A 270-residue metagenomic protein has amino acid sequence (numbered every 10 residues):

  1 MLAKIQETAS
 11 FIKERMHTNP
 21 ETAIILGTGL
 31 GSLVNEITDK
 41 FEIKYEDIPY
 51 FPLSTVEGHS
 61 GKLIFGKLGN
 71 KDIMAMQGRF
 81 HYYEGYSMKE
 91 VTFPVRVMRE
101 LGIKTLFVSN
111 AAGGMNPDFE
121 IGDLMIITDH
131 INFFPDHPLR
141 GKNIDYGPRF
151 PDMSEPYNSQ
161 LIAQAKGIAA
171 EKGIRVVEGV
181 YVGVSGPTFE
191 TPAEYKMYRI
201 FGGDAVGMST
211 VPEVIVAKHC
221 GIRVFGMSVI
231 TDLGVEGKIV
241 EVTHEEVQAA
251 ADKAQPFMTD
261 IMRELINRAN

Functional and structural regions predicted by a protein language model:
M1-M153: Metabolite-binding pocket within alpha/beta catalytic cores that recognizes anionic/polar moieties
F11, R15, Q160, Q164-R175 (+1 more regions): Generic non-transmembrane alpha-helical segments
R99-G102, R199, K218: Non-catalytic positions within long, well-ordered alpha-helices that form the structural scaffold/packing of enzyme
K104-T105, D204, R223: Short acidic/polar active-site loop segments enriched in Thr and Asp
N143-Y181: Metal-dependent peptidase/peptidase-like ectodomains
I168-D204: Active-site/ligand-binding-proximal alpha/beta "capping" segment
M208-E246: Zn-dependent metallopeptidase/amidohydrolase metal-coordination segment
V235-N270: His/Asp/Glu-rich mid-to-C-terminal helical/loop segments that flank catalytic regions of hydrolases
